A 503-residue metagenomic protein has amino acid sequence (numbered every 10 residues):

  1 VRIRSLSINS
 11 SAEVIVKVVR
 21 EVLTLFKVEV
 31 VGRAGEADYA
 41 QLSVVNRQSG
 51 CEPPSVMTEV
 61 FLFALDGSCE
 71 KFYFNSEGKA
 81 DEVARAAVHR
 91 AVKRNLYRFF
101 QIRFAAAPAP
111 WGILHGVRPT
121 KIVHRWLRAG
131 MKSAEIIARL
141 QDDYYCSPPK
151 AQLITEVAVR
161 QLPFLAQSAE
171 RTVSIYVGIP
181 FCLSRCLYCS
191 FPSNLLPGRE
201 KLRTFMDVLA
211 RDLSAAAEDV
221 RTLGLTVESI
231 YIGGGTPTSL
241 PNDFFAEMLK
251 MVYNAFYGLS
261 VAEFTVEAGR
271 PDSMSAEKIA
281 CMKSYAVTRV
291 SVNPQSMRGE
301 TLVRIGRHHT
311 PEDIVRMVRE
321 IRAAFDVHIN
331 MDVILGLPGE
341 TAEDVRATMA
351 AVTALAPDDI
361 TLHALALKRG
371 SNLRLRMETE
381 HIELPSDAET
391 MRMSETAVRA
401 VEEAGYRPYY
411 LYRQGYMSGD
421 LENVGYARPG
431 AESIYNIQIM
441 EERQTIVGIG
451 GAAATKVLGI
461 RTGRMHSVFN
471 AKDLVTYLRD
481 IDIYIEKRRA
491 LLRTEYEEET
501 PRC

Functional and structural regions predicted by a protein language model:
V1-K132, G425, P429-C503: Radical SAM enzyme core and accessory elements
G32, E36-A37, N372-I449: A C-terminal junction/extension of Radical SAM enzymes
Q101-P108, R128-I175, L223: N-terminal [4Fe-4S]-dependent radical SAM core
H115-K121, D142, V157-A158, G299: Short, conserved phosphate-binding/catalytic loop or strand-edge motifs used in phosphoryl-/nucleotidyl-transfer
I154-V157, Y188, V266: Key residue(s) within conserved catalytic/signature motifs
E170-M206: Canonical Radical SAM [4Fe-4S] cluster-binding loop centered on the CxxxCxxC motif and its immediate flanking residues
S193-A397: Conserved non-cysteine loop/helix-boundary elements of the Radical SAM core domain that shape
P237, Y416, A452-T455: Short, glycine-/Ser/Thr-/acidic-enriched flexible segments
